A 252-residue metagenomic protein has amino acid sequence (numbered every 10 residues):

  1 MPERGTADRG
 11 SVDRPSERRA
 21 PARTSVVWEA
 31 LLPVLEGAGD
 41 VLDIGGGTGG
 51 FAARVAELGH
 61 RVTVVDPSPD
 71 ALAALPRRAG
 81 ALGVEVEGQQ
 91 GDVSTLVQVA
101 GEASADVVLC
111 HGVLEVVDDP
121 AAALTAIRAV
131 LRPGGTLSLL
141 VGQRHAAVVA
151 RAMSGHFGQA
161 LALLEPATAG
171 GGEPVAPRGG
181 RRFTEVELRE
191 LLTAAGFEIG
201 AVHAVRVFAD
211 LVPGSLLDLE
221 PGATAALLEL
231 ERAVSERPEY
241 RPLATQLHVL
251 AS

Functional and structural regions predicted by a protein language model:
P21-A38: Conserved alpha-helix/loop element of class I SAM-dependent methyltransferases that forms part of the SAM/SAH-binding
A38-G47: Conserved class I S-adenosyl-L-methionine
G50-T95: Class I SAM-dependent methyltransferase SAM/SAH-binding core
L109: A conserved beta-strand element that flanks and buttresses the S-adenosyl-L-methionine
A121-T136: A short glycine-rich, Lys/Arg-flanked "PGG" loop and its adjoining helix->strand segment in the class I
T136-P166: Conserved class I S-adenosyl-L-methionine
G179-G196, V202: Short alpha-helix
A201-S252: Conserved Class I S-adenosyl-L-methionine
